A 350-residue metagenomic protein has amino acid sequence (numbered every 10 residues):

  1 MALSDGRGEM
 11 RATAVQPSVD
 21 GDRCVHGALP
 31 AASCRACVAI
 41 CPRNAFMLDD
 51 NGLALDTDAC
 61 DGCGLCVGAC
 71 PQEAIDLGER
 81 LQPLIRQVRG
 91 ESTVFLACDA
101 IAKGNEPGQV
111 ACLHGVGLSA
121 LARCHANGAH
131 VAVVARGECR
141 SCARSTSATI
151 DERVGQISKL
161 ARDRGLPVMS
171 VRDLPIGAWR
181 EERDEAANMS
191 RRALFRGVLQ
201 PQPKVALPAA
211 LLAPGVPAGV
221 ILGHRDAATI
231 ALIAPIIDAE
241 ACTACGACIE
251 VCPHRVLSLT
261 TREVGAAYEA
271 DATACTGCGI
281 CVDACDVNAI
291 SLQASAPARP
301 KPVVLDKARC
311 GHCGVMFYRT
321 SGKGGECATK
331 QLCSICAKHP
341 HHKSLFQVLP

Functional and structural regions predicted by a protein language model:
M1-A12, Q16, G21-D22, H26 (+3 more regions): Flanking helices and flexible, charged tails adjoining ferredoxin-like Fe-S electron-transfer domains in multi-subunit
G6-S33, N44-G62, G78-L84, R180-D184 (+3 more regions): Ferredoxin-like iron-sulfur electron-transfer modules
C41, A69-P71, V251-C252, A284-C285: Cysteine-centered loop/knuckle micro-motif
P167-A187: Secretory targeting signals
E182-V205: N-terminal secretory signal peptides and thylakoid transit peptides that target proteins across membranes
F195-G197, L207, L211, V287-A289: Anionic-ligand-binding alpha/beta catalytic cores of soluble enzymes and soluble regulatory domains that recognize
L211-L222: Terminal interaction modules at protein C-ends
